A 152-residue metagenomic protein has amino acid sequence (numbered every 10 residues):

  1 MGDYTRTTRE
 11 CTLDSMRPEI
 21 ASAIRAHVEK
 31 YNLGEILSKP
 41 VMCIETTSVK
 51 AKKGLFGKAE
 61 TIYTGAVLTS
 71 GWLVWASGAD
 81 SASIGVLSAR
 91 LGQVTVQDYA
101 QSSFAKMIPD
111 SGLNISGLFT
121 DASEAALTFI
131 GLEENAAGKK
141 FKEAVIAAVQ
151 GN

Functional and structural regions predicted by a protein language model:
M1-A66: Anionic N-terminal interaction surfaces
S15-A21, R25, L132-N152: Terminal and domain-flanking low-complexity segments
H27, T69, Q97, T120-A126: Aromatic-enriched hydrophobic runs in primary sequence
H27-V28, N32, D98, G117 (+1 more regions): Hydrophobic, Leu/Ile/Phe/Ala-enriched alpha-helical segments that form helix-helix packing faces
T47-G112, A148, N152: Phosphoinositide-binding peripheral membrane targeting modules
S116-K140: Canonical phosphoinositide-binding patch of PH/PH-like domains
